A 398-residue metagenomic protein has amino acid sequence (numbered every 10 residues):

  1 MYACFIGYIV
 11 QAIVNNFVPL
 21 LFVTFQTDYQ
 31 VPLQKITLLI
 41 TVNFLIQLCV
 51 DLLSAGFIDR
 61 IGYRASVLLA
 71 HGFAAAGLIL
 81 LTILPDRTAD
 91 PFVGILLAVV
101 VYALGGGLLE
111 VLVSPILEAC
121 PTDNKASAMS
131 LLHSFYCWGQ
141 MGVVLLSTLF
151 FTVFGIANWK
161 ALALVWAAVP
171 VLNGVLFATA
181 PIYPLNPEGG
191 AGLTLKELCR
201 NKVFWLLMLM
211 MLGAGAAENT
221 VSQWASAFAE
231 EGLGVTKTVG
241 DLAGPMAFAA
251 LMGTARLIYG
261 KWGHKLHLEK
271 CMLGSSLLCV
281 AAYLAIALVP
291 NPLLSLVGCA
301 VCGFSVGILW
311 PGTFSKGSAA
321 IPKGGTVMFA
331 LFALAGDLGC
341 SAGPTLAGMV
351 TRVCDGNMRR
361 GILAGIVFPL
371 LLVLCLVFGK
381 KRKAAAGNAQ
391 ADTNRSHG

Functional and structural regions predicted by a protein language model:
A3-F25, V31, S114, V221-S226 (+1 more regions): Extracytoplasmic
V18-P19, N201-M246, A250-G253: Extracytoplasmic gate region of multi-pass secondary transporters
L38-G56, M246-I258: Central cavity-lining transmembrane alpha-helices of secondary-active solute carriers, predominantly the Major
V50-Y63, A255-H267, T351: Helix-to-loop junctions at the C-terminal end of transmembrane segments in multipass secondary transporters
G72-A89, L278-P290: C-terminal ends and interior cores of transmembrane alpha-helices in multi-pass membrane transporters/permeases
A98-S134: Cytoplasmic helix-loop-helix junction between adjacent transmembrane helices in 12-TM secondary transporters
D123-N124, L131-I182: Helix-loop-helix hairpin linking two adjacent transmembrane segments in secondary transporters
